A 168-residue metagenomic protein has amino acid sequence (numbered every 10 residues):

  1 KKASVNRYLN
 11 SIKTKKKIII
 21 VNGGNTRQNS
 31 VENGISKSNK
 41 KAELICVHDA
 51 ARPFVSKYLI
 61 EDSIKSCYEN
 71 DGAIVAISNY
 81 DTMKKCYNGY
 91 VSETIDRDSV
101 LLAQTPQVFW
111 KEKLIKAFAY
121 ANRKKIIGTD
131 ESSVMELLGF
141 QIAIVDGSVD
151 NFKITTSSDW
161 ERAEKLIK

Functional and structural regions predicted by a protein language model:
K1-K41, N122-K124: Conserved N-terminal catalytic core of the sugar/cofactor nucleotidyltransferase
V5-L9, S63, L114, A163: Hydrophobic packing residues within well-ordered alpha-helices of enzyme cores
K13-K17, D98, F140: A short helix-to-beta-strand connector/capping loop
I20, G72, I142-I144: Conserved beta-strand scaffold positions in the cores of enzyme catalytic domains, especially in NTP/NDP-utilizing
T26-N88, Q104: Conserved beta-loop-beta/alpha segment of the NTase-like Rossmann-fold superfamily that binds/positions NTPs
K84-T94, L137: Acidic/His-rich active-site region of diverse nucleotide-sugar glycosyltransferases
E93-A103: A recurrent flexible, glycine/aromatic-enriched loop bordering the glycosyltransferase active site that acts as
L101-K168: Conserved alpha/beta core of the MobA/IspD/sugar-nucleotide pyrophosphorylase nucleotidyltransferase superfamily
